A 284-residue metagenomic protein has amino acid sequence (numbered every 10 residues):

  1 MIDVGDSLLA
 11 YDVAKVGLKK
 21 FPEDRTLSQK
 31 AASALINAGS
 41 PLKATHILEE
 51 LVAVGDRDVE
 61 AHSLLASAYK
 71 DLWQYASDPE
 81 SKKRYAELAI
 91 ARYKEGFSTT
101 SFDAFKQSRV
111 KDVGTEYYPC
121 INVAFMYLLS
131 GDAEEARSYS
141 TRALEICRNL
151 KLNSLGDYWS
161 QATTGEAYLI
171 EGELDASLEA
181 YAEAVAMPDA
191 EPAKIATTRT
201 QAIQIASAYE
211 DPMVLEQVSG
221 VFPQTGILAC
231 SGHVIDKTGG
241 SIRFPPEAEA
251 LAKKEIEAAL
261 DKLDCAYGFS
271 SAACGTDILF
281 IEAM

Functional and structural regions predicted by a protein language model:
M1, F21-N37, D56-A76, S101-L129 (+2 more regions): Amphipathic alpha-helical repeat scaffolds of TPR domains
I2-D12, L35-E49, E80-K94, A133-E145: Helix-turn-helix repeat elements of alpha-solenoid scaffolds
K15-G17, A266: Terminal, non-catalytic protein-protein interaction segments that mediate quaternary/complex assembly
G17, E50-L51, G96, S108 (+2 more regions): Canonical positions in the second alpha-helix
L27, I36, A61, L65-L72 (+1 more regions): Glycine-rich beta-alpha loop segments
A38-A44, L72-P79, F125-R137, E166 (+2 more regions): Alpha-helical linker/edge segments of TPR/alpha-solenoid repeat scaffolds and analogous pre-/post-domain helices
I90-F97, L128, T141-E145, L174-P192: TPR/TPR-like (Sel1-like) alpha-helical repeat modules
L150-Q217: Long, ordered, amphipathic alpha-helical scaffolds
